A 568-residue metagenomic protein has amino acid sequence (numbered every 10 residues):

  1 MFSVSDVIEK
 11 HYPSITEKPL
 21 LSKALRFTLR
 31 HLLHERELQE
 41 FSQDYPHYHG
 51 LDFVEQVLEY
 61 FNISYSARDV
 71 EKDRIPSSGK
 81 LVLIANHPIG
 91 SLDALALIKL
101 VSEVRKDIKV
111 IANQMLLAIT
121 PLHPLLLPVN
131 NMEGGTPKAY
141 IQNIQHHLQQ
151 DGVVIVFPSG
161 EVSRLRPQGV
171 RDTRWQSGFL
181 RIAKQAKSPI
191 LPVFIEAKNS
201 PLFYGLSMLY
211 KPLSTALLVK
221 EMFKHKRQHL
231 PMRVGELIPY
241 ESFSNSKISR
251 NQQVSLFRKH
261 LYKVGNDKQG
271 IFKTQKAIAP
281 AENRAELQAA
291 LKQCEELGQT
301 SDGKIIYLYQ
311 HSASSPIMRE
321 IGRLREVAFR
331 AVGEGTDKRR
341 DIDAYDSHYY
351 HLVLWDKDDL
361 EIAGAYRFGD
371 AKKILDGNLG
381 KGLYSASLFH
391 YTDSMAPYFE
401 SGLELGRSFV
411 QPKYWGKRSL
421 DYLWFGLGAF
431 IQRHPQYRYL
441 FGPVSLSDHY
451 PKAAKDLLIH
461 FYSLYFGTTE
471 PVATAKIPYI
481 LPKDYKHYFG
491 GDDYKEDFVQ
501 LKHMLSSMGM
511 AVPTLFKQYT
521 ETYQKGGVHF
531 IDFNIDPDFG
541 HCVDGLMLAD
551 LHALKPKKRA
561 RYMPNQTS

Functional and structural regions predicted by a protein language model:
M1-H87, A94-A96, E103-R105, H123-P124: Membrane-anchoring hydrophobic helices of lipid-metabolizing enzymes
V4-I8, D107, K138-E282, E286 (+2 more regions): Non-catalytic C-terminal accessory region of glycerolipid acyltransferases and related lyso-lipid remodeling enzymes
Y60, I271-D302: Short acidic N-proximal helix/loop "leader" segments that mark the beginning of a domain or an inter-domain linker
R105-D107, A112, Y349, W355-L379: Carboxylate/His-rich catalytic cores and anion/metal-binding grooves
P121-Q145, Q149-L165, G169-A186, L191-A197 (+2 more regions): Glycine- and acidic-residue-rich phosphate-binding/metal-coordinating active-site segment common to enzymes that handle
Q293-H351, W355-G364: Short amphipathic alpha-helix that is part of the acyltransferase structural core
T336-R339, K373-G527, N534, C542: Acyl-donor binding region in acyl/amide transferases
A344-V353, G526-V528, F539-G545: A short helix-loop-beta-strand connector motif used in the catalytic cores of GNAT acetyltransferases and, in some
